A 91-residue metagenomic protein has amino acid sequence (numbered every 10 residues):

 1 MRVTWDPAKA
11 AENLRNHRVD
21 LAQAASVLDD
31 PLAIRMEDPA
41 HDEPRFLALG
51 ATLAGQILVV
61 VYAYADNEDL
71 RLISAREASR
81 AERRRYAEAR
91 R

Functional and structural regions predicted by a protein language model:
M1-R91: Ribonuclease/tRNase effector modules and their secretory precursors
